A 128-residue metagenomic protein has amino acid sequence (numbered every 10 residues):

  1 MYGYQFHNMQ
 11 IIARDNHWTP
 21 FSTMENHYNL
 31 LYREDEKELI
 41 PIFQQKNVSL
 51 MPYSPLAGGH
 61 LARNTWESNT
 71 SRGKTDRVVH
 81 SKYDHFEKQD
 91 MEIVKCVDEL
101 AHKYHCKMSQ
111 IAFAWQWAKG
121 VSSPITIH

Functional and structural regions predicted by a protein language model:
M1-E38: Glycine/proline-rich, positively charged, aromatic-decorated active-site loop/lid region on the catalytic face
Y2, Y28-Y32, S54-L61, W115: Glycine-rich beta-alpha junction loops
F6-M9, F43, S123: Hydrophobic packing residues within well-ordered alpha-helices of enzyme cores
H17, N47, A101-H105: Glycine-centered helix-boundary capping/hinge motifs
T19-E25, N47-M51, S122-P124: Structural preference for beta-strand elements that scaffold enzyme active sites
D35-R72, K107: Aromatic-lined glycan-binding groove of carbohydrate-active enzymes
P55, H85-H128: Conserved short secondary-structure transition element at the edge of the structured enzyme core that lines
R72-S81: Short Lys/Arg-rich basic patches
